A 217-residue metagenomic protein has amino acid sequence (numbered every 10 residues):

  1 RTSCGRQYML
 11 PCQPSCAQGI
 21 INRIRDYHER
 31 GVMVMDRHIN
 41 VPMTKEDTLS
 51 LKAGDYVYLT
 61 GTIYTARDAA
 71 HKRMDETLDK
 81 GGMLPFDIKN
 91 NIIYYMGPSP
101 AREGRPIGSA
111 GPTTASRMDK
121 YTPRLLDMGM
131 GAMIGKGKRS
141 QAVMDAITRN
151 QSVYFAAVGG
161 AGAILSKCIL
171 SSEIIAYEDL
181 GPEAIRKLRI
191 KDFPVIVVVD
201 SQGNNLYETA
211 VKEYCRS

Functional and structural regions predicted by a protein language model:
Q18-V34: Short, Lys/Arg-enriched N-terminal segments with co-localized hydrophobic residues within the first ~10-30 amino acids
M35-M43: Short, structured beta-strand/loop micro-motifs enriched in basic residues and often containing a Trp
T65-F193: Feature captures the catalytic cores and cofactor-binding loops of soluble hydro-lyases/lyases that act on carboxylate
T122, V198-S217: Active-site/ligand-binding-proximal alpha/beta "capping" segment
